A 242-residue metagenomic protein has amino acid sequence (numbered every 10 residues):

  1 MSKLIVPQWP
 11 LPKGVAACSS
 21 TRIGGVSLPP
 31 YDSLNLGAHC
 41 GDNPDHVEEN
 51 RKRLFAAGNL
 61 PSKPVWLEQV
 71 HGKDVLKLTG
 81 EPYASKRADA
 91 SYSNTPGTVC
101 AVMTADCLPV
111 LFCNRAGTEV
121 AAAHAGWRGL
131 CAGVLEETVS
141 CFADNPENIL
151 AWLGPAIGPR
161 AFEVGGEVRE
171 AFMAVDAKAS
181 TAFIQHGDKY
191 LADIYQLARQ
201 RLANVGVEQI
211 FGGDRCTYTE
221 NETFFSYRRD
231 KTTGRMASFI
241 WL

Functional and structural regions predicted by a protein language model:
M1-L242: Active-site microenvironment for binding and transforming phosphate-containing groups
